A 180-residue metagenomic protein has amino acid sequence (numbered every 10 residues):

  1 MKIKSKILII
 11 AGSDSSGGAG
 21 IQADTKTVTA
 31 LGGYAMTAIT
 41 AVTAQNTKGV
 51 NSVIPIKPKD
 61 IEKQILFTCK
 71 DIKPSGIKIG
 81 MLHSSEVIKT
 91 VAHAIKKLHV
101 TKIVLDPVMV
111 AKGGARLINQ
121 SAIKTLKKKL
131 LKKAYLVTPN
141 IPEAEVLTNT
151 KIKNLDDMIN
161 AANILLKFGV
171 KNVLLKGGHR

Functional and structural regions predicted by a protein language model:
K2-I9, A23, T29-K112: Conserved N-terminal subdomain of the carbohydrate kinase-like
A11-G17: Short, glycine-rich nucleotide/cofactor-binding loops
G12, D106, N140: Active-site glycine-centered loops adjacent to acidic/histidine catalytic or metal-binding residues that shape
S13, I79-G80, A115, K176: Glycine- and other small-residue-rich loops at beta-strand/loop junctions that grip anionic moieties
G17-T25: Short glycine/serine/threonine-rich phosphate/pyrophosphate-binding segments that cradle anionic phosphate groups
G49-I56, A115-Q120, N149-K153: Short glycine-enriched, charge-decorated loop/helix-capping segments at active-site entrances that position
E86, A111-R116, K127, E145-L147: Short, well-ordered, mixed-charge alpha-helical segments that flank or form enzyme active sites
Q120-R180: Conserved phosphate/ATP/ADP-binding segment of small-molecule kinases
